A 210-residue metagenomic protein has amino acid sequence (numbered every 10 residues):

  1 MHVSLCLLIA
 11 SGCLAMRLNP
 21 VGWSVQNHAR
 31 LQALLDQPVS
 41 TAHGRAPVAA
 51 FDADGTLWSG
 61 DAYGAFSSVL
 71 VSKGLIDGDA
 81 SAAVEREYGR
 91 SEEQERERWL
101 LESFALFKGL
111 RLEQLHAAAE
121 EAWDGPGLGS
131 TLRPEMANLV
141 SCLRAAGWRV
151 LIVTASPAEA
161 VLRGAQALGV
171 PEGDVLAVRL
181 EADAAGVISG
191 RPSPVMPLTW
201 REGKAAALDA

Functional and structural regions predicted by a protein language model:
H2-G12: Cleavable N-terminal signal peptides of Sec/SRP-targeted secreted and luminal proteins
S4, F104, P197: Generic anion/oxyanion-binding catalytic loop in active/binding sites
M16-D36, S40-T41, A46-V48, Q114-L151 (+1 more regions): C-terminal cap/substrate-recognition subdomain and adjoining C-terminal extension of metal-dependent phosphatase-like
L35-V39, G55, S67, V71: Short amphipathic alpha-helical segments enriched in leucine
P47-A62: Asp-based phosphoryl-transfer active-site loop
D52, E102, V175: Residue-level signal for pocket-adjacent positions within structured domains
A62-S141: A metal-dependent, Asp-based hydrolase signature
